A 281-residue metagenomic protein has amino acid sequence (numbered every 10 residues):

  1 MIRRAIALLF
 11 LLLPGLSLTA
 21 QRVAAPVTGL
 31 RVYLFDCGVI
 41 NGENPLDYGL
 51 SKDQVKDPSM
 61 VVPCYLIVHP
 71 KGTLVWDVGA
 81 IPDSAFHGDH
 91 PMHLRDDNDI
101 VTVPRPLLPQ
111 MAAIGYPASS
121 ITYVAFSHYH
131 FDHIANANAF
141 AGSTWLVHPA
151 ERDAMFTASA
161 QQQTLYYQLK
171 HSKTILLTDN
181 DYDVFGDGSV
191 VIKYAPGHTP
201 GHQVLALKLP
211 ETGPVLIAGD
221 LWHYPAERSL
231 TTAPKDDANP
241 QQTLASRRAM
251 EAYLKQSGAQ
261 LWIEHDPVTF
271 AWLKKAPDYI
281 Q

Functional and structural regions predicted by a protein language model:
A5-S17: Bacterial N-terminal signal peptides
T19-R105, S120, T212-G219, K255 (+1 more regions): Metallo-beta-lactamase
R22-V23, T102-S120, H148-Y194, N239-G258: Metallo-beta-lactamase
R31-L34, S59, Y65-V68, L74 (+1 more regions): Core dinuclear metal-dependent hydrolase active-site scaffold
N41-E43, D83, Y129-A135, D153-A154 (+3 more regions): Active-site environment of divalent metal-dependent phosphoester hydrolases
V75-G79, T122-H128, V147-H148, K193-G197 (+3 more regions): Active-site neighborhood of phospho(di)ester-bond hydrolases with catalytic His/Asp-centered motifs
F86-V147: Active-site metal-binding motif and surrounding structural segment of the metallo-beta-lactamase
D96-L107, A206-Q281: Cap/insert and terminal regions of metallo-dependent hydrolase folds
